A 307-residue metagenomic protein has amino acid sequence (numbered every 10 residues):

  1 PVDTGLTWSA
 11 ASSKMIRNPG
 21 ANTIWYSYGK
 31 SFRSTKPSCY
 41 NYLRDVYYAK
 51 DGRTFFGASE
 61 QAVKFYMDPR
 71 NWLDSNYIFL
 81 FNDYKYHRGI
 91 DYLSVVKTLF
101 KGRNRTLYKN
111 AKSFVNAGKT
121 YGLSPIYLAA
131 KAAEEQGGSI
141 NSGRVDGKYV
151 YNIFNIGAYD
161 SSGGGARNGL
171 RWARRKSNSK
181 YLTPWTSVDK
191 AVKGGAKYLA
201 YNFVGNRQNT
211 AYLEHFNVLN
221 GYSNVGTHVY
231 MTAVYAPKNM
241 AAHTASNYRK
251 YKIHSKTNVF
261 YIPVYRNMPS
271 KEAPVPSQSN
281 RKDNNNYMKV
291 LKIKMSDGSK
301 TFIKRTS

Functional and structural regions predicted by a protein language model:
P1-V2, E135-Q136, K148-Y151: Extended hydrophobic/aromatic-rich secondary-structure runs
P1-Y121, G205-S307: Cell-wall glycan-active module
D83-T98, E134-G138, A191, K197-Y201: Glycine-rich, acidic and aromatic/proline-enriched surface loops and short helix-turn segments that act as binding
S94, R144-S162: Short, surface-exposed glycine/acidic/tryptophan-bearing loops
K97-T120, I156-L213: Alpha-helical segment that forms one wall of the substrate-binding/catalytic cleft in peptidoglycan-active domains
V115-S139: Short, functionally critical alpha-helical segments immediately adjacent to catalytic or ligand/cofactor-binding
E134-S139, A158-G163, N220-S223, Y265-K271: Solvent-exposed loop/turn segments at secondary-structure junctions within structured extracellular/periplasmic domains
